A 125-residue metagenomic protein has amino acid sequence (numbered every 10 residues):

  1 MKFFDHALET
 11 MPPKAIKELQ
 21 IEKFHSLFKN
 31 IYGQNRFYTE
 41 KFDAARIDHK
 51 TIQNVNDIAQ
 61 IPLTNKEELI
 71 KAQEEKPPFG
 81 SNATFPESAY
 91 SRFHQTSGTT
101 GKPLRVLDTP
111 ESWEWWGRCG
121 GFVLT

Functional and structural regions predicted by a protein language model:
M1-Q95, G101-V123: Nucleotide 5′-phosphate-binding alpha/beta core
